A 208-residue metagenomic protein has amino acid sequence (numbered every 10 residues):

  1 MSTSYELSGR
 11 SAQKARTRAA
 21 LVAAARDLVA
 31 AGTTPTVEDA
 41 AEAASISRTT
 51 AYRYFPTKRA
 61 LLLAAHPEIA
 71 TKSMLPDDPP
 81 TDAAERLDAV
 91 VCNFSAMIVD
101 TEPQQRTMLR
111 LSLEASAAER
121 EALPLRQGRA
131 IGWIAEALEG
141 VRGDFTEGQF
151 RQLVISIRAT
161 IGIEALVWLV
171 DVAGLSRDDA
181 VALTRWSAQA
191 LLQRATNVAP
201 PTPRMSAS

Functional and structural regions predicted by a protein language model:
M1-I46, R59-A60: Basic, helix-initiating cap at the start of DNA-binding domains
R26-P35, L63-V90: Amphipathic alpha-helical linker/stalk segments
T34-T36, T57-K58, D144, T202: Short glycine/proline-centered loop/turn elements that form peptide/ligand docking sites
A43, L75-P103, P124-Q127: Hydrophobic alpha-helical connector segments
S45-F55: Short hydrophobic/aromatic patch on the recognition helix
Y54-F55, A64, L183: Residues in the recognition helix of alpha-helical DNA-binding motifs
C92, A96-D100, T107, A117-I155 (+1 more regions): Amphipathic alpha-helical packing segments from all-alpha helical-bundle domains
G140-S187, A195-S208: Hydrophobic/aromatic-rich alpha-helical bundle segments in the mid-to-C-terminal region
